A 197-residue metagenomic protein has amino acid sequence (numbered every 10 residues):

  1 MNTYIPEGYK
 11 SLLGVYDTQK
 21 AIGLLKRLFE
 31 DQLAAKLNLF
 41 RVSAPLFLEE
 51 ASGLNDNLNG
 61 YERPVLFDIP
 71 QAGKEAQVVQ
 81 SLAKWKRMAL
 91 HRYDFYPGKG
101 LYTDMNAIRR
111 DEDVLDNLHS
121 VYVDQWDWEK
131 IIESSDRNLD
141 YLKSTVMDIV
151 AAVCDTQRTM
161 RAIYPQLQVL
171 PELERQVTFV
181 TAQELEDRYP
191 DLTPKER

Functional and structural regions predicted by a protein language model:
N2-H119, D127-I131: Class II aminoacyl-tRNA synthetase-like tRNA-binding/catalytic domains
Q32, T145, R188: Residues that form generic nucleotide/phosphate-binding pockets
S81, S134, N138, V180-T181: General structural signal for secondary-structure boundaries
Y122-A162: Long, contiguous amphipathic alpha-helices that act as assembly "spine/axial" helices in icosahedral shell and virion
D148-R197: Metal-assisted phosphate- and nucleotidyl-transfer catalytic regions
